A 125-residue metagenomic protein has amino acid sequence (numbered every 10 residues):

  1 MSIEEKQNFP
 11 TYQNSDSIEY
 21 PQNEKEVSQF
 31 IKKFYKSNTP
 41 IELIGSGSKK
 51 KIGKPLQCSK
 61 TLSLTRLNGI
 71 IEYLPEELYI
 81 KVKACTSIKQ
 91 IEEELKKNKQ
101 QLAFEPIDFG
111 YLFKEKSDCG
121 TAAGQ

Functional and structural regions predicted by a protein language model:
M1-K6, F30: N-terminal basic/disordered segments at the start of proteins
E5, I88, G110-F113: Short, structured coil/loop segments at alpha-helix boundaries
P10-I107: Glycine-rich N-terminal segment of FAD-binding domains in flavoprotein oxidoreductases, spanning the beta-loop-helix
L102-Q125: A gly/ser-rich beta-alpha-beta helix-loop segment of oxidoreductase catalytic cores
